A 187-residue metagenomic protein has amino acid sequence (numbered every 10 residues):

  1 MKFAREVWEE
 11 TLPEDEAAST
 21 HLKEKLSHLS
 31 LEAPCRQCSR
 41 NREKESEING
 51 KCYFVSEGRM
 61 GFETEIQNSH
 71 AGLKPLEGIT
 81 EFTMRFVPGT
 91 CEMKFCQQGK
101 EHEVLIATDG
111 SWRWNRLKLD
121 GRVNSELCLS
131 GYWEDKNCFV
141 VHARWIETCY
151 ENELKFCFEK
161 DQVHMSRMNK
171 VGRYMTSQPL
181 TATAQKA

Functional and structural regions predicted by a protein language model:
M1-N124, W145-A187: Catalytic loop of the DD-peptidase/beta-lactamase superfamily, centered on the K-T-G motif and neighboring
C128-L129: Active-site pocket scaffolds in enzymes
W133-N137: Residue-level recognition of beta-strand termini and adjacent short loop/turns
